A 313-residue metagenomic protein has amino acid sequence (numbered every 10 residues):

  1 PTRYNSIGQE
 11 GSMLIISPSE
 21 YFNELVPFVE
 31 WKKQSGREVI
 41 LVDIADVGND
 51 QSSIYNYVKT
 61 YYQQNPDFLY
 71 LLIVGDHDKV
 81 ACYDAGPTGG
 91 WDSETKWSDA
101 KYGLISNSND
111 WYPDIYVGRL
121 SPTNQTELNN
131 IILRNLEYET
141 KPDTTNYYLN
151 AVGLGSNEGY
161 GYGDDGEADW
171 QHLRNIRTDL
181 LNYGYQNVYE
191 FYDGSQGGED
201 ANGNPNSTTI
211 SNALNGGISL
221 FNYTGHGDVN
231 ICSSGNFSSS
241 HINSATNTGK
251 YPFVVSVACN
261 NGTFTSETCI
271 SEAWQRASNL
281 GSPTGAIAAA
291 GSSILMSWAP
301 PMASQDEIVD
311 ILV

Functional and structural regions predicted by a protein language model:
P1-V313: Cysteine-dependent hydrolase recognition
